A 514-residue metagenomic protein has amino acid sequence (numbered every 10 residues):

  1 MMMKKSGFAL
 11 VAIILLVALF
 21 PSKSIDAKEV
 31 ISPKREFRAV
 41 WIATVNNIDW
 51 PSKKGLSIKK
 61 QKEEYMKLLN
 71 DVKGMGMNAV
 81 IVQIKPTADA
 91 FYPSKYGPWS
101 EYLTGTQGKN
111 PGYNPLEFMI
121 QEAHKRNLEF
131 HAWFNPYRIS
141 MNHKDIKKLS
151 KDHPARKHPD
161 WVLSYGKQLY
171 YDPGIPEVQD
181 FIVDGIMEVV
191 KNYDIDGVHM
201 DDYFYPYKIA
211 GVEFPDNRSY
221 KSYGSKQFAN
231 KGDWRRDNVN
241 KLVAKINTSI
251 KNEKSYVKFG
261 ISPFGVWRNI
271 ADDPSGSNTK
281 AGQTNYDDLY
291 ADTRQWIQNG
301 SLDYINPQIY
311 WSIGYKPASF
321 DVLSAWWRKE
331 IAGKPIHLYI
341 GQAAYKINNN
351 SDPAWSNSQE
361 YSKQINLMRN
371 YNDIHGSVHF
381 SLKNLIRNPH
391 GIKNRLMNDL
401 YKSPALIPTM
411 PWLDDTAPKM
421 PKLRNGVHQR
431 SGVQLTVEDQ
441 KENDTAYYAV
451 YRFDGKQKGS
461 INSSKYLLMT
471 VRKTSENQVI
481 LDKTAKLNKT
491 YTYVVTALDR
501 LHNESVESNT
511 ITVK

Functional and structural regions predicted by a protein language model:
A43-K62, A132, Y137-N192, D287-D288: Active-site-adjacent "subsite" loops/lids of carbohydrate-active enzymes
E63-D89, N192-Y193, S301-L302: Catalytic domains of carbohydrate-active enzymes, especially glycoside hydrolases
M75-P111, F214: Aromatic-lined carbohydrate-binding/catalytic grooves of carbohydrate-active enzymes
M77-N78, R126, R156-S301, Y310: Polysaccharide-binding and catalytic clefts of secreted carbohydrate-active enzymes
Y290-K316, G333-W412: Substrate-binding cleft of secreted/luminal carbohydrate-active enzymes
S431-D444, D482: Conserved aromatic anchor
D482-E504: Beta-strand-rich modules
R500-K514: Extracellular fibronectin type III
